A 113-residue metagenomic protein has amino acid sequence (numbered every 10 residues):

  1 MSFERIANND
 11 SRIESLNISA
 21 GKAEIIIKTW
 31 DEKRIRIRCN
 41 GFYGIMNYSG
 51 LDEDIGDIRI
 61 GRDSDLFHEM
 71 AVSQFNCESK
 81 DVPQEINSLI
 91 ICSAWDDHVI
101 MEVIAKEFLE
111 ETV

Functional and structural regions predicted by a protein language model:
M1-V113: Surface-exposed, interaction-prone regions used to assemble/regulate multi-protein complexes
